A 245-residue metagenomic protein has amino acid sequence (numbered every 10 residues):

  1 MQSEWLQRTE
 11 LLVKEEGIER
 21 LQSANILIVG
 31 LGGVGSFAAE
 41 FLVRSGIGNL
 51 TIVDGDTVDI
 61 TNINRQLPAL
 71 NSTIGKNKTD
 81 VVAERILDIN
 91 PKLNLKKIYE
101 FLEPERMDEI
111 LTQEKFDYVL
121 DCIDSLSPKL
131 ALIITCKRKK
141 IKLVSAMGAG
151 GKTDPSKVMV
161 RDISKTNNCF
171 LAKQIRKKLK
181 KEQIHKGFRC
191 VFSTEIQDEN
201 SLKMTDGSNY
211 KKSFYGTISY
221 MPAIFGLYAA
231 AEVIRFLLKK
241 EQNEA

Functional and structural regions predicted by a protein language model:
M1-L27, I60: N-terminal charged helix/coil linker that caps or initiates catalytic domains
Q2, T112-Y118, I123-P128, R138-K139 (+4 more regions): Glycine-rich phosphate/adenylate-binding loop
I28-G30, V53: Conserved N-terminal Rossmann-fold NAD(P)-binding element of oxidoreductases
V34: Hydrophobic/small residue at the entry helix of a nucleotide-binding pocket
I47, I52-N90: Glycine-rich phosphate-binding loop and adjoining beta1-alpha1-beta2 segment of Rossmann-like nucleotide-binding folds
V58-T61, G150-P155: Short gly/pro/ser/thr-enriched loop/turn and capping motifs at secondary-structure boundaries
I98-M107: Conserved SAM/SAH-binding loop
